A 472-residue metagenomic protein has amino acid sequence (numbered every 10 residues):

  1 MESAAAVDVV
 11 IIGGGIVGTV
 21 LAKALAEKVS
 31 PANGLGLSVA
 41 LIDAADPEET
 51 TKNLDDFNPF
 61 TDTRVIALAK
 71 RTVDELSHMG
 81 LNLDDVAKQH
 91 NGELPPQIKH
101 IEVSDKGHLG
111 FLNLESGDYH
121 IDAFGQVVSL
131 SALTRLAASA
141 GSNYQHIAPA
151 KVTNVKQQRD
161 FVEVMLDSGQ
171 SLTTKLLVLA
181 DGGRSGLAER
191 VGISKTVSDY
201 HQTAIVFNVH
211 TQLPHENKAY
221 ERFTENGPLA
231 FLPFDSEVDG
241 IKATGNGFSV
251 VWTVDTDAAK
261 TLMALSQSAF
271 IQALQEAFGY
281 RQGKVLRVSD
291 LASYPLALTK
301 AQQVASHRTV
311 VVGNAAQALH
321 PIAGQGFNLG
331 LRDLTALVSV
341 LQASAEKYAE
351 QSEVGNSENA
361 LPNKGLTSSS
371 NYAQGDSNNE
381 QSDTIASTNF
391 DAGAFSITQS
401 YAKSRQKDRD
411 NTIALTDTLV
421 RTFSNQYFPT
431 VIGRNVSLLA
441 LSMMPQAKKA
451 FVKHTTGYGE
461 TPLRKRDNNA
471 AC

Functional and structural regions predicted by a protein language model:
E2-V17: Beta1/beta-strand and adjacent pyrophosphate-binding region of the FAD-binding site in flavoprotein oxidoreductases
S3-A5, D74, V86-R190, V197-T203 (+1 more regions): Conserved N-terminal helical subregion
A24, D56, F60-L94, F124: Conserved FAD-binding subdomain of flavin-dependent enzymes
A26-T61: Glycine-rich FAD pyrophosphate-binding loop
L81, R184-A219, E225, L229 (+2 more regions): Central beta-strand plus flanking loop segment that forms part of the substrate or channel wall within the catalytic
E225-P295: Conserved FAD/dinucleotide-binding core of flavoprotein oxidoreductases
P295-V311, D410, P429: FAD-binding beta-loop-beta segment adjacent to the flavin cofactor pocket
S339-C472: C-terminal helical "tail/cap" subdomain of flavin- and related membrane-associated enzymes
